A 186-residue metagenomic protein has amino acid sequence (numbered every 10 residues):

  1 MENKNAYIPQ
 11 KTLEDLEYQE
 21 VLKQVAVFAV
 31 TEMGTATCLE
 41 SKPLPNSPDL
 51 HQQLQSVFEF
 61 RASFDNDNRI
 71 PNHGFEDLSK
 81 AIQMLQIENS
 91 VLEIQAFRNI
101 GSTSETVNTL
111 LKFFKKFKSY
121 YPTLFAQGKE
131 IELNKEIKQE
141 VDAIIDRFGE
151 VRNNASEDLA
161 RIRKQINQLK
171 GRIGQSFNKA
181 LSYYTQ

Functional and structural regions predicted by a protein language model:
M1-D158, I162: Conserved amphipathic alpha-helical "coupling/scaffold" segments that transmit conformational changes between domains
R161-Q186: Extended, Lys/Arg-enriched charged tracts that mediate electrostatic binding to polyanionic substrates
